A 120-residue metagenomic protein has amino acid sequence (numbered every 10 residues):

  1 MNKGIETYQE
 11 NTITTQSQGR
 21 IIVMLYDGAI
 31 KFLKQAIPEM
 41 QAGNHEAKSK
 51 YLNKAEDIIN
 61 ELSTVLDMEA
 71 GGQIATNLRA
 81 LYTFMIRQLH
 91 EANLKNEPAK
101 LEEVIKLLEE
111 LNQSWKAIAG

Functional and structural regions predicted by a protein language model:
M1-Q35, E39-A42, E46-G120: N-terminal intrinsically disordered, cationic/polar leader segments that include organellar targeting peptides
